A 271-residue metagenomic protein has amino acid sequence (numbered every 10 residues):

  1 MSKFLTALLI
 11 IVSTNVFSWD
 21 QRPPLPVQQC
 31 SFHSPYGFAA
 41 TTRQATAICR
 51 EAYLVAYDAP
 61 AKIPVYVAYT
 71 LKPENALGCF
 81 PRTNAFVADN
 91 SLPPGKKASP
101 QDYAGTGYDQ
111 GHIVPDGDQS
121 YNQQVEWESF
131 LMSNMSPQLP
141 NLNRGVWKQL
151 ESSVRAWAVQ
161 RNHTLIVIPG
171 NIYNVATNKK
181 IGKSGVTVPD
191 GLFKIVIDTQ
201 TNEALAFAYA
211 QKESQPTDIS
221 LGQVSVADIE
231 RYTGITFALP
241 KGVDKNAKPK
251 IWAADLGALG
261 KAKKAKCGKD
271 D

Functional and structural regions predicted by a protein language model:
S2, F32, F86, V154-A156: Generic hydrophobic, helix-prone segments enriched in Leu/Val/Ile
S2-L9: Sec-dependent signal peptide recognition, specifically the positively charged N-region followed immediately by
S13-N15: N-terminal signal peptide c-region/cleavage motif recognized by signal peptidases
F17-P64, D244, K250-I251, K266-D271: N-terminal module-boundary/linker segments of secreted carbohydrate-active enzymes
A47-Q110: Short, His- and charge-rich active-site/binding loops that engage polyanionic ligands
N90-D271: Domain-level detector of nuclease and nuclease-like folds in predominantly extracellular/periplasmic contexts
